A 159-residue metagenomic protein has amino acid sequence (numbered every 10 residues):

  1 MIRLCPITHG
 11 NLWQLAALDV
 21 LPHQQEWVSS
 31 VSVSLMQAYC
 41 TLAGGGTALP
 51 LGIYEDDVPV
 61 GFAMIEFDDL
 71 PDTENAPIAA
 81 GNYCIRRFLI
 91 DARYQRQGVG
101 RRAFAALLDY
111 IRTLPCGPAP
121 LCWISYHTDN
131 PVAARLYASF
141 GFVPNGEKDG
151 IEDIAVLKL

Functional and structural regions predicted by a protein language model:
I2-R86, D91-R93, F104, Y110-C116 (+1 more regions): Acetyl-CoA-dependent GNAT
F67-D69, L89, T128, G141 (+1 more regions): Short, well-ordered turn and helix-capping elements at secondary-structure junctions
D91-R93, Q97, T128-D129: Active-site acidic-Proline motif in GNAT/NAT acetyltransferases
Q97, G117-P118: Short coil/turn segments at alpha/beta junctions that flank glycine-rich nucleotide-binding fingerprints
R101, H127-G146: Conserved active-site alpha-helix within GNAT-family acetyltransferase domains
P118-A134, G150-D153: Conserved beta-strand-loop-alpha-helix junction that forms the acyl-donor binding cleft
V143, E147-L159: Terminal substrate-recognition subdomain of acyl/acetyltransferases
